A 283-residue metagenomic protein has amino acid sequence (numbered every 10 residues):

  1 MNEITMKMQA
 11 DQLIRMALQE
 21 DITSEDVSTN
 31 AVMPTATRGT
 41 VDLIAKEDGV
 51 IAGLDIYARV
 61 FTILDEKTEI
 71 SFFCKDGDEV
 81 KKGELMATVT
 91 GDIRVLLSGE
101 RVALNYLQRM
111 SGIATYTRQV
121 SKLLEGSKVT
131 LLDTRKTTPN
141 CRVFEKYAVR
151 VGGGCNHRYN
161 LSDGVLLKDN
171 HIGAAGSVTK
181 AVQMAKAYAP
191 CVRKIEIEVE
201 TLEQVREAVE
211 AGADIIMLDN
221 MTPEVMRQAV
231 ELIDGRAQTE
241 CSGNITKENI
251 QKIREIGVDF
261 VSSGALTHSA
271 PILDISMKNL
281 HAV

Functional and structural regions predicted by a protein language model:
N2-A211, I215, E224-L232, Q238-E240 (+2 more regions): Acidic/glycine-rich phosphate/pyrophosphate-binding loops and surrounding catalytic core that coordinate Mg2+
N220, G243, G264-A265: Short secondary-structure boundary segments
G235-Q238, L280-V283: Short acidic, glycine/proline-enriched helix-loop-strand junctions
S242-G243, V261, K278: Cytosolic regulatory modules rich in charged/polar residues
K247: Cys/His-rich Zn2+-binding cysteine-cluster or related metal-binding knuckle/ribbon modules and their
P271-L280: Structured adenosyl-cofactor binding patch, chiefly the S-adenosyl-L-methionine
